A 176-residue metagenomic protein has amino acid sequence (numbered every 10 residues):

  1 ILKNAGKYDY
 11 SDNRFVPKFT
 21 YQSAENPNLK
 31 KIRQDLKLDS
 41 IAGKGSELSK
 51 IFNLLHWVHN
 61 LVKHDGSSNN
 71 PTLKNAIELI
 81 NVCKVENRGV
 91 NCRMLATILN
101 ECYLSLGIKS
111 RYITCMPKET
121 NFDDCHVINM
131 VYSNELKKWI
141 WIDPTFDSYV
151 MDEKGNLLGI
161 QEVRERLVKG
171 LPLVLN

Functional and structural regions predicted by a protein language model:
L2-V90, T97: Secondary-structure boundary elements
R88-C92, I113-C115: Short His-Asn-centered micro-motif
T97-P172: Hydrophobic/aromatic-rich core segments of domains that either
V174-N176: Acidic, metal/cofactor-coordinating or nucleic-acid-engaging core segments within structured domains
